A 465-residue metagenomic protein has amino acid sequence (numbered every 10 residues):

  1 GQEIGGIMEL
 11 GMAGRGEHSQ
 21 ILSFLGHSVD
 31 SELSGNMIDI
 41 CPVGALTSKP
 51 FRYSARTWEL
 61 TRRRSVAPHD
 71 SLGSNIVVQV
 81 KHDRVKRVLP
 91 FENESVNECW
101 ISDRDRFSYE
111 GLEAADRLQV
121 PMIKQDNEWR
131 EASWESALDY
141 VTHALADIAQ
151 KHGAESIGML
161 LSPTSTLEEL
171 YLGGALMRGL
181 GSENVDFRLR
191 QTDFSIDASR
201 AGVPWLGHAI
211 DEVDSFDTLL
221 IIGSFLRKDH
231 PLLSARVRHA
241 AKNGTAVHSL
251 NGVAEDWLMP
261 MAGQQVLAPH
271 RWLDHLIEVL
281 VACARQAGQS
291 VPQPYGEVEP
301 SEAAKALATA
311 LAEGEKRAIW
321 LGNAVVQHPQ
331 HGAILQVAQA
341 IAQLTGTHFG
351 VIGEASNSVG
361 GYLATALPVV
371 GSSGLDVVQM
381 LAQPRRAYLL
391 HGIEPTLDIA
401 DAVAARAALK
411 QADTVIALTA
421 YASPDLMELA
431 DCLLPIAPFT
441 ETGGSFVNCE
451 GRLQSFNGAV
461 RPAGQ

Functional and structural regions predicted by a protein language model:
E3-G5, H27-D30, S34, I38 (+3 more regions): Catalytic alpha/large subunits of respiratory electron-transfer oxidoreductases, centered on bis-MGD molybdoenzymes
M8-I21, T192-F194: Short, conserved phosphate-binding/catalytic loop or strand-edge motifs used in phosphoryl-/nucleotidyl-transfer
S19, L453-Q454: Short glycine/proline- and charge-enriched loop/turn segments that cap or connect secondary-structure elements
N448: Polyanionic/metal-chelating signatures
R461-Q465: Short, intrinsically disordered, charge-balanced linker/junction segments flanking boundaries in proteins
